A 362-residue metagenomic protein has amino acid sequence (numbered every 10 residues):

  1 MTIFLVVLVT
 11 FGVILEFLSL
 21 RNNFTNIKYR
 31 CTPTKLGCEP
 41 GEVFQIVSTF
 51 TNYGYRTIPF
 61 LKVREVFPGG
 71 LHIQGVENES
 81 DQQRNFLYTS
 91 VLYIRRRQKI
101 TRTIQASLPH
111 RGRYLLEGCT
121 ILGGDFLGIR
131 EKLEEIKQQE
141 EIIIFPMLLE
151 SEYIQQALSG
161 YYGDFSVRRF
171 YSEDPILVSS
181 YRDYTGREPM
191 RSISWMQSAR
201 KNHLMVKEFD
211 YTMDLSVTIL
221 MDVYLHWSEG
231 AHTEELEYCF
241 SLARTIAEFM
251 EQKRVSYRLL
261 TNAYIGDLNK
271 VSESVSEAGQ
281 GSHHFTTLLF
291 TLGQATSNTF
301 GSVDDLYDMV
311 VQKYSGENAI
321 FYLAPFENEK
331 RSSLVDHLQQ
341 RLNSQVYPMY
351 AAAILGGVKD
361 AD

Functional and structural regions predicted by a protein language model:
M1, L158-S159, S166, A353-D362: Generic structural signal for short, solvent-exposed loop/turn connectors between secondary structure elements
M1-L8: Membrane-targeting alpha-helical segments
F11-N269: An amphipathic, basic-hydrophobic helix/alpha-beta surface used to engage anionic, phosphate-rich ligands or surfaces
G186-D362: Exposed, interaction-prone extracellular/peripheral surfaces
